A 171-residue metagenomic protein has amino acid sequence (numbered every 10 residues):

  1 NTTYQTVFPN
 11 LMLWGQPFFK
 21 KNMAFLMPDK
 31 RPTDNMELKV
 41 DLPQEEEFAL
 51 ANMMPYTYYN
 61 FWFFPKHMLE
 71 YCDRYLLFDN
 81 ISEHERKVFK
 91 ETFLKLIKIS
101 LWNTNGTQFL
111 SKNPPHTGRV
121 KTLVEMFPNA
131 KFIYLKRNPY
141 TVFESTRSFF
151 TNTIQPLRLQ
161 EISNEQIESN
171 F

Functional and structural regions predicted by a protein language model:
N1: Glycine-rich phosphate-binding P-loop
Y4-F109: PAPS-dependent sulfation machinery
E83-Q108, N113-M126, A130-F171: PAPS-dependent sulfotransferase catalytic domain
